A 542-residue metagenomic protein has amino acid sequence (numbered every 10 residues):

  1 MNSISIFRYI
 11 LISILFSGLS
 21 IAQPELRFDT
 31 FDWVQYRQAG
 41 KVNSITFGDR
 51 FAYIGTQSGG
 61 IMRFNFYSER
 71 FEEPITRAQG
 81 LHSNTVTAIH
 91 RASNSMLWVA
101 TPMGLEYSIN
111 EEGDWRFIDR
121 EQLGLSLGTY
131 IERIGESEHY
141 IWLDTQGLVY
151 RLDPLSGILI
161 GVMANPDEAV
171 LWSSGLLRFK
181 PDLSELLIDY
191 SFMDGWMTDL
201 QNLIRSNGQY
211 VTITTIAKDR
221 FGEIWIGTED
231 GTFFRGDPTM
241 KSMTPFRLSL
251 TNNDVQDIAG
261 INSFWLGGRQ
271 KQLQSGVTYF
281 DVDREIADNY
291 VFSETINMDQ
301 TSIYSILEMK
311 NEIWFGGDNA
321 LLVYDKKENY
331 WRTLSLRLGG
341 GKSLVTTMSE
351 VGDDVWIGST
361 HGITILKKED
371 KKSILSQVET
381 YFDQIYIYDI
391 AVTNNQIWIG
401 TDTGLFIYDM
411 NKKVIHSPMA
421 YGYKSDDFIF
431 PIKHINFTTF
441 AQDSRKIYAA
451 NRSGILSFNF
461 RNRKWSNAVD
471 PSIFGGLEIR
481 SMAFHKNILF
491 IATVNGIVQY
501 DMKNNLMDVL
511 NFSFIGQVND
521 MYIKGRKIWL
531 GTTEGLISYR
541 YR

Functional and structural regions predicted by a protein language model:
S3-F16, I21-R542: Carboxylate-rich, polar loop motifs that coordinate divalent cations or form catalytic acidic clusters
